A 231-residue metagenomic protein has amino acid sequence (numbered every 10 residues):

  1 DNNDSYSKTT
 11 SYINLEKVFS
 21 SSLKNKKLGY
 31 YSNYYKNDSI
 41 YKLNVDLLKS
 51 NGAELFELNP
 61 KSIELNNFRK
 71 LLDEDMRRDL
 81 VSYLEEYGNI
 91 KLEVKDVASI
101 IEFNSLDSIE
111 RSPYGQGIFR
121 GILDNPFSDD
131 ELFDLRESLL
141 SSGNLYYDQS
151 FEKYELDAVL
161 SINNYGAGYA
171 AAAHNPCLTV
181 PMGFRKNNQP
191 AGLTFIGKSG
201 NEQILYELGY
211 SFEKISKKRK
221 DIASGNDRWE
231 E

Functional and structural regions predicted by a protein language model:
D1-Y12, S32-I63, E74-D75, V81-F103: Acidic-enriched catalytic cores of C-N bond-cleaving enzymes acting on peptides and small amides
D1-Y41, R219-E231: A short helix-breaking turn/cap at a secondary-structure junction
V18-L23, R69-L72, G168-A172: Short glycine-biased active-site loop of nucleotidyltransferases that positions the nucleotide triphosphate and helps
N25-G29, E74-S142, P181, Q189-P190: Short helix-loop capping/hinge segments that flank enzyme active sites or metal/cofactor-binding pockets
S32-Y35, N66-K70, D134-R136, F195: Second-shell loop/turn segments in exported
N33, S105, I162-Y165: Short, well-ordered beta-to-alpha junction loops that form the rim of enzyme active sites and present histidine/acidic
I122-E231: Glycine-rich, small-residue loops and helix-cap segments that act as flexible hinges at active-site edges
